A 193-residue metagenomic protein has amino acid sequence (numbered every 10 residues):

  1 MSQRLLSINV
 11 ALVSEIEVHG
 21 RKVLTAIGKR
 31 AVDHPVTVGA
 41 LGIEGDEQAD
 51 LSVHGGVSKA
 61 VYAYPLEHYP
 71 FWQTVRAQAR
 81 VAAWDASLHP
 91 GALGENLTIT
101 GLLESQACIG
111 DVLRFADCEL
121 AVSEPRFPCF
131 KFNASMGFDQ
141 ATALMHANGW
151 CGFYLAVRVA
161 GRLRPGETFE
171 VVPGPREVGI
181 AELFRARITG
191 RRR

Functional and structural regions predicted by a protein language model:
M1-F115, E119-K131, Q140, P173-R192: Electropositive, beta-rich accessory/interaction domains or terminal extensions that provide binding surfaces
G110, A160, R164-G166: Loop/turn positions that initiate beta-strands
M136-V157: A conserved acidic, glycine/proline-rich C-terminal tail/linker
T168-V171: Extended, aromatic/histidine-rich regions of cofactor-dependent oxidoreductases associated with respiratory
